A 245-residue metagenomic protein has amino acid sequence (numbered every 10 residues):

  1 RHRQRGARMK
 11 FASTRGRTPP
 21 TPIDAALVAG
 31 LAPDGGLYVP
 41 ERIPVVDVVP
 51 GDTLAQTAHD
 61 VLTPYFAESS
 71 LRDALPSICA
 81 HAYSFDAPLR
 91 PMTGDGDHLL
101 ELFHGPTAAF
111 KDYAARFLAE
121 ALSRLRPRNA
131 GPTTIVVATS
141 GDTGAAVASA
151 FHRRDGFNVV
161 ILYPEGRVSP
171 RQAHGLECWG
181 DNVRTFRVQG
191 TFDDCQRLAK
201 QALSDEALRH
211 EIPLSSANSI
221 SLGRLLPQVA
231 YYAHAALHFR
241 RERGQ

Functional and structural regions predicted by a protein language model:
R1-R8: Short, Lys/Arg-enriched N-terminal segments with co-localized hydrophobic residues within the first ~10-30 amino acids
R8-Q245: PLP-dependent amino-acid enzyme catalytic core
